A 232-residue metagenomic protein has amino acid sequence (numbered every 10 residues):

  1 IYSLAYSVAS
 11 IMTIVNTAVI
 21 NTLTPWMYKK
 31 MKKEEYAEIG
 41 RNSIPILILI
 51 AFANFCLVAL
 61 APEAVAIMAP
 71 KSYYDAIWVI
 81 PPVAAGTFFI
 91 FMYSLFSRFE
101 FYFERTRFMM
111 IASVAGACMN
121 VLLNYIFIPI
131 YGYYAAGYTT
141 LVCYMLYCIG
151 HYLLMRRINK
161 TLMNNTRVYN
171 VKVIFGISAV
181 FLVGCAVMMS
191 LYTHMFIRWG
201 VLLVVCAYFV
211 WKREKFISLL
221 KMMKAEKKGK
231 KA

Functional and structural regions predicted by a protein language model:
I1-S10, Y74-W78, Y133: Interfacial/gating helices of multi-pass transporter permease domains
A9-E34, G40-I44, S97-Y102: Helix-loop junctions and terminal segments of transmembrane helices in multi-pass membrane transport/translocation
S10-I14, F91, A117-N124, Y147-Y152 (+1 more regions): Hydrophobic transmembrane alpha-helices of multi-pass small-molecule transporters
V15-I20, G40-I90, V121-Y125, P129: Alpha-helical transmembrane segments of multi-pass membrane transport and lipid-handling proteins
A84-A115: Membrane-interface junctions at transmembrane-helix termini in multi-pass inner-membrane proteins
F96-E104, Y152-V168: Alpha-helical transmembrane segments
R107, S113-I149, A186-L202: Membrane-interface helix-loop junctions in multi-pass transport and translocation proteins
C185-A232: Membrane-proximal transmembrane or re-entrant/amphipathic helices at the cytosolic face
